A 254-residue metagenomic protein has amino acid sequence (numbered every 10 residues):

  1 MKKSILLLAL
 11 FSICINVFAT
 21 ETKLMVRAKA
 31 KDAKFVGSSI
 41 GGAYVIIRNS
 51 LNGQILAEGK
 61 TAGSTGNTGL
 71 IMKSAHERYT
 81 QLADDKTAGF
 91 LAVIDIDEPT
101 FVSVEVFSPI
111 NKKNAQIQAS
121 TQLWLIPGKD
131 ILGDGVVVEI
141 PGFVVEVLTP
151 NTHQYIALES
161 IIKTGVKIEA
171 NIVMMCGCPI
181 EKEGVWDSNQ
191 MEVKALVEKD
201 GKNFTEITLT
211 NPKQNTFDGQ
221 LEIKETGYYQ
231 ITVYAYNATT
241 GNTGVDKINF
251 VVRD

Functional and structural regions predicted by a protein language model:
S4-I13: Sec-dependent N-terminal signal peptides
I15-A19: Sec/Tat signal peptide C-region and signal peptidase I cleavage site
R27-V36, N171-V185: Short amphipathic, basic-aromatic surface patches that mediate peripheral association with negatively charged
G37-Y44, E183-V193: Short coil-to-beta strand junction motifs in C2/discoidin
G66-F90, P212-D218: Aromatic sugar-binding surface patches on proteins that engage polysaccharides or sugar-phosphate polymers
D95-E98, E222-Y228: Surface-exposed, short loops/turns at beta-strand junctions within beta-sandwich domains
D97-I117, Y236-V245: Short acidic/polar inter-strand loop motif in beta-rich domains
I126-M175, D254: Short, compositionally biased P/S/T/A/G/V-rich stretches that sit at domain boundaries
